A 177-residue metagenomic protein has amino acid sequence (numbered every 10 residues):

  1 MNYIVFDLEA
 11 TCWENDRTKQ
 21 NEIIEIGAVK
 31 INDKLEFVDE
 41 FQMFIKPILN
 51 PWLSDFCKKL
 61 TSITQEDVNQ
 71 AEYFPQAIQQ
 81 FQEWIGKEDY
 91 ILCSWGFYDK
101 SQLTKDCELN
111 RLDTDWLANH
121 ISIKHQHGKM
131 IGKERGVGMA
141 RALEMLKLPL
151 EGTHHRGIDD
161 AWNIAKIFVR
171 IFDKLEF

Functional and structural regions predicted by a protein language model:
M1-E108, D115, A140-H155: Conserved non-catalytic scaffold segment of RNase H-like nuclease domains
F6, I121, D159: Active-site flanking residues adjacent to catalytic metal/cofactor-binding acidic residues
A10-C12, H125, N163: Short, glycine/acidic-enriched loop or turn micro-motifs at the edges of active sites
N15-R17, M130, F168: Short, function-defining helix-loop hinge/capping sites that tune catalysis or transport
D113-I121: Short hydrophobic/aromatic-enriched beta-strand-loop microsegments
I121-R135: Short alpha-helix plus adjacent loop in nuclease-associated cores
M145, A165-F177: Acidic two-metal-ion nuclease catalytic site recognized across multiple nuclease folds, prominently DnaQ/RNase D-T
G152-R170: A charged, well-structured terminal subsegment
